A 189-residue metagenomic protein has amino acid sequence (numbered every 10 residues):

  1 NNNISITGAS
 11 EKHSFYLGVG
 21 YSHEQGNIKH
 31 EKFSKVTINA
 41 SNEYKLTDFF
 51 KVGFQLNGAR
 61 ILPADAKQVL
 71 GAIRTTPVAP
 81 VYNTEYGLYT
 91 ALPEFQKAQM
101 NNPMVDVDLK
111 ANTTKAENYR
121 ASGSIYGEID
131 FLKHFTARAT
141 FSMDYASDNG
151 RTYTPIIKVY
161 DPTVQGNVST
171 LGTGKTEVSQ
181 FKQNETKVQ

Functional and structural regions predicted by a protein language model:
N1, G26-F33, T37, S41-S122 (+1 more regions): Surface-exposed loop/interface segments of Gram-negative outer-membrane beta-barrel transport/assembly proteins
S5-T7, G18, S41, S124-Y126 (+1 more regions): Outer-membrane beta-barrel architecture
G8-K12, Y21: A generic beta-sheet turn/junction motif
S10-E11, T47, D130-L132: Outer-membrane beta-barrel channels and translocator barrels
K12-F15, A98-M100: A broad, low-specificity signal for short, low-complexity segments enriched in glycine/proline and polar/charged
Y16-G18, G53-F54: Periplasmic plug
V19-Q25: Transmembrane beta-strand segments that form the barrel wall of outer-membrane beta-barrel proteins
F135: An active-site-proximal structural segment forming one wall of the substrate-binding cleft that immediately precedes
